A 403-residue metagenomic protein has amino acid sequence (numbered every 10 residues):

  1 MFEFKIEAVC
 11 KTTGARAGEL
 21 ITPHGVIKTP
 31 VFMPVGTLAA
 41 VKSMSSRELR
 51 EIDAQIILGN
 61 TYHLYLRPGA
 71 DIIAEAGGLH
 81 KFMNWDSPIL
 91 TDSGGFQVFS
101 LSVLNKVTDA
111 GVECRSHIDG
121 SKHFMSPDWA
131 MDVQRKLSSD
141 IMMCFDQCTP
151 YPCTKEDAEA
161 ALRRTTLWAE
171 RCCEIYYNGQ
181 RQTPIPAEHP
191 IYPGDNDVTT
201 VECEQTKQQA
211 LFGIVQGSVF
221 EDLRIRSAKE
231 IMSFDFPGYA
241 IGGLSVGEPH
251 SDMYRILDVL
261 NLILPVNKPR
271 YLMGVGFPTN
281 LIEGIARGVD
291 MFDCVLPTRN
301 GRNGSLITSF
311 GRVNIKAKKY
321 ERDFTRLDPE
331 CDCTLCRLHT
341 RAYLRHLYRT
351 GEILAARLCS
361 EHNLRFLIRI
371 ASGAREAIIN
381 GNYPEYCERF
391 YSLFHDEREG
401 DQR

Functional and structural regions predicted by a protein language model:
M1-E19, I27-V31, S43, D146-P152 (+1 more regions): C-terminal extensions of enzymes
M1-R181, I185, H189, C203 (+1 more regions): Non-catalytic, usually N-terminal nucleic-acid engagement modules in DNA/RNA processing proteins
G25, I57, D92, Q134 (+5 more regions): Conserved, mostly hydrophobic/aromatic
W85, L90, G95-S102, T108-D119 (+5 more regions): Active-site pocket-lining/capping segments in soluble small-molecule metabolic enzymes
S138, A169, C173-Y176, Q180 (+4 more regions): Structural signal for hydrophobic packing residues in well-ordered secondary-structure cores of soluble enzyme domains
P150-K155, E159, G238-S245, I353-A356: Glycine- and acidic
G179, T183, T206, A210-F212 (+1 more regions): Glycine-rich phosphate/ribose-binding loops and adjacent secondary-structure elements that form binding surfaces
H189-D197: Intrinsic-disorder-associated, low-complexity terminal segments enriched in Asp/Asn/His/Tyr and depleted of Lys/Arg
